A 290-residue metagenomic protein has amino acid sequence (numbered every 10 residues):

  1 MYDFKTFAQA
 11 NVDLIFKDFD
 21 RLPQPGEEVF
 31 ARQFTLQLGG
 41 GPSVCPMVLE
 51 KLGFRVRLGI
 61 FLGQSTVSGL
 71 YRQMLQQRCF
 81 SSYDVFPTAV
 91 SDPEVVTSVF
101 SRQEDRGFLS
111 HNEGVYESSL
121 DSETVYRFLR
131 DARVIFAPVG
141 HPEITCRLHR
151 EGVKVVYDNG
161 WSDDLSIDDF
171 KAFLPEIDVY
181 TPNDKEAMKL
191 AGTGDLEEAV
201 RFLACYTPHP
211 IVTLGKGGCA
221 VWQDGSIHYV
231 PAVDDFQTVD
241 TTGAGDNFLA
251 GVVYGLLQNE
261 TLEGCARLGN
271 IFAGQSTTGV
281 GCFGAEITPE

Functional and structural regions predicted by a protein language model:
M1-F61, S68-L70: Glycine-rich phosphate/adenosyl-contacting loop at the front of the ribokinase-like
M1-V12, R57, Q73-T88, V99-H228: Ribokinase/PfkB-type carbohydrate-kinase core domain
F4-K5, L14, L196-E290: Conserved phosphate-binding/catalytic region of the ribokinase-like
R32, G39, Y157-N159, T238 (+2 more regions): Thr-Gly-centered strand-to-loop micro-motif
P42-P46, S68, T145, D184 (+1 more regions): A general structural signal for well-ordered alpha-helical segments in protein cores
V48, L52, M74, G251 (+1 more regions): Rossmann-fold NAD(P)-dependent oxidoreductase module
E50-K51, H149, A204, L257: Gly/Ala-rich phosphate-binding loop of Rossmann-like dinucleotide-binding domains, activating on the conserved
V90-V95: Acidic, polar ligand-binding/catalytic clefts
